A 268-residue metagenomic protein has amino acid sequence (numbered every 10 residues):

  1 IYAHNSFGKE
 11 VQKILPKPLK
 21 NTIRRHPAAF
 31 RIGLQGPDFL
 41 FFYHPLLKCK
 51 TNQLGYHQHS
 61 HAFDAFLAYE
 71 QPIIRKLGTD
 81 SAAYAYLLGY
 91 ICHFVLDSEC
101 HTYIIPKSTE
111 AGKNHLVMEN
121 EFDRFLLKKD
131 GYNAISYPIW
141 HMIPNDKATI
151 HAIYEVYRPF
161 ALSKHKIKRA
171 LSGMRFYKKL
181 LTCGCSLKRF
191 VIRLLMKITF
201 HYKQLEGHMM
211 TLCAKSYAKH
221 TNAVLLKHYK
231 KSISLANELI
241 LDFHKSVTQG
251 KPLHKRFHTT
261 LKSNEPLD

Functional and structural regions predicted by a protein language model:
I1-L87, V95-D268: N-terminal leader/auxiliary helical segments
C92: Aromatic-lined, polymer-binding surfaces characteristic of secreted/periplasmic polysaccharide-degrading enzymes
